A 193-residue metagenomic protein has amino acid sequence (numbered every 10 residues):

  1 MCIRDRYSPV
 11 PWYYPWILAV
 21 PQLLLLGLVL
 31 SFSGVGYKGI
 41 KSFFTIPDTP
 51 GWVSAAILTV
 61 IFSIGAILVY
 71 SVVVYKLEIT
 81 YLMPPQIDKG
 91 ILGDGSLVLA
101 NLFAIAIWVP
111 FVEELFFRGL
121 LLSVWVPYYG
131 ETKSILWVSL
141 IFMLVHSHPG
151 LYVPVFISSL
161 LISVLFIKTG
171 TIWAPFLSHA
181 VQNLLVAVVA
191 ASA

Functional and structural regions predicted by a protein language model:
R4-G39: Alpha-helical transmembrane segments in multi-pass membrane proteins
Y7-Y14, K38-V109, P127: Juxtamembrane helix-loop-helix connectors linking adjacent transmembrane helices in multi-pass membrane enzymes
P21-L26, F62-Y70, Q182, V186: Alpha-helical transmembrane segments of multipass membrane proteins
P21-L26, N101-I105, V155-I162: Hydrophobic core segments of transmembrane alpha-helices in multi-pass, intramembrane catalytic enzymes
V53-S54, S96, A100, A104 (+6 more regions): Alpha-helical membrane-protein architecture signal
F116, L120-W125, V153, L185-V186: Active-site-flanking alpha-helical
S123-I135: Solvent-exposed interhelical
T132-A193: Functionally important transmembrane alpha-helices
